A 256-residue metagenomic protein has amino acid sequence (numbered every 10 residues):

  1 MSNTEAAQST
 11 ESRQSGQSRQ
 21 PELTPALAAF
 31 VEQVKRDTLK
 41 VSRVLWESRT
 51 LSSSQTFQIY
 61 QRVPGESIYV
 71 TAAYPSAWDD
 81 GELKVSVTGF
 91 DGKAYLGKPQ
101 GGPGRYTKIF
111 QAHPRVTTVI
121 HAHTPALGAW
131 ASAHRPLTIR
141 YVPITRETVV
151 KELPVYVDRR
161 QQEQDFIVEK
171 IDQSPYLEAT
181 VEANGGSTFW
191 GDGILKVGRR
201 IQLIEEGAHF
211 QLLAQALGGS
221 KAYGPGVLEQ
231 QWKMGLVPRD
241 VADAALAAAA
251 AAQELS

Functional and structural regions predicted by a protein language model:
S2-A6, R13-S256: Glycine-rich flexible loops
